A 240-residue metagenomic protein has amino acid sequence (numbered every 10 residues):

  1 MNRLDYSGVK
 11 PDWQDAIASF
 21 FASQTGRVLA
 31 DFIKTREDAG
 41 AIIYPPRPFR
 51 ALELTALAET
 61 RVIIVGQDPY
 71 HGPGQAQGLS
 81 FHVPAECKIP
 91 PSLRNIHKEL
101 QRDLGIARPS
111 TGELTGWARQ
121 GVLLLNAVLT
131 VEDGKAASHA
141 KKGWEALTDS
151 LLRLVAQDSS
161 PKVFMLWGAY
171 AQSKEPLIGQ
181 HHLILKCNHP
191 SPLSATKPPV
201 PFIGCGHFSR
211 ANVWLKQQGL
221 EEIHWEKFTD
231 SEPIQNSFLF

Functional and structural regions predicted by a protein language model:
M1-L4, Q235: Intrinsic-disorder/low-complexity regions
R3-I17: Generic N-terminal amphipathic, Lys/Arg-enriched alpha-helix
P11-D12, S19-L166, Y170-I178, L183-N188 (+2 more regions): A polyanion-binding, active-site-adjacent surface
P233-F240: Acidic, low-complexity intrinsically disordered tails
